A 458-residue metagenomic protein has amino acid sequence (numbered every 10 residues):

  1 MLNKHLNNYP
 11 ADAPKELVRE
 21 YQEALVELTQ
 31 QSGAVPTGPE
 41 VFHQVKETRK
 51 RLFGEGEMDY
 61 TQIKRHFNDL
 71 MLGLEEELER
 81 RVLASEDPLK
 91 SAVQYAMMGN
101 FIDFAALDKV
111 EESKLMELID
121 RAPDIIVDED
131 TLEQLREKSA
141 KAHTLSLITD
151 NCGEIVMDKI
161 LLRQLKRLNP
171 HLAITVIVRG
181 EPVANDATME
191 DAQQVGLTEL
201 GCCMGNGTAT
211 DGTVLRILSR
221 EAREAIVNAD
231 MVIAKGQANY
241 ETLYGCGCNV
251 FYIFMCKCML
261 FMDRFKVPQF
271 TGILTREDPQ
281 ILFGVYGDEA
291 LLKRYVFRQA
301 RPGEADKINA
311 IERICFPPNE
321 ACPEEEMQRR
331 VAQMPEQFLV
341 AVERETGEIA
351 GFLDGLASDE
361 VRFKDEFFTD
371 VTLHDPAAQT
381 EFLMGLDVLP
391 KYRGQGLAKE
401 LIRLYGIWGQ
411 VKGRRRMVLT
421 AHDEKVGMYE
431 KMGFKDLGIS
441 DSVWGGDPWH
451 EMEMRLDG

Functional and structural regions predicted by a protein language model:
M1-A142: Electropositive, gly/pro-rich neighborhoods at or near active sites that engage anionic ligands
V178-G180, T188-L292: C-terminal functional extensions of proteins
R294-I308: A short beta-loop-alpha structural element at the N-terminal edge of CoA-dependent acyl/N-acetyltransferase catalytic
R301, R415, H422-D423, D441-G458: C-terminal "cap" of GNAT-fold acetyltransferases
P317-E345, I349-L373: Active-site rim helix/loop that mediates acceptor-substrate recognition in acyltransferases
E348-D387, R393, R403, S440-W449: Conserved acyl-donor/pantetheine-binding loop and adjacent beta-alpha core of acyl/acetyltransferases and related
K399, V411, D423-D447: Conserved active-site alpha-helix within GNAT-family acetyltransferase domains
I402, I407-H422: Conserved GNAT acetyl-CoA-binding A-motif
